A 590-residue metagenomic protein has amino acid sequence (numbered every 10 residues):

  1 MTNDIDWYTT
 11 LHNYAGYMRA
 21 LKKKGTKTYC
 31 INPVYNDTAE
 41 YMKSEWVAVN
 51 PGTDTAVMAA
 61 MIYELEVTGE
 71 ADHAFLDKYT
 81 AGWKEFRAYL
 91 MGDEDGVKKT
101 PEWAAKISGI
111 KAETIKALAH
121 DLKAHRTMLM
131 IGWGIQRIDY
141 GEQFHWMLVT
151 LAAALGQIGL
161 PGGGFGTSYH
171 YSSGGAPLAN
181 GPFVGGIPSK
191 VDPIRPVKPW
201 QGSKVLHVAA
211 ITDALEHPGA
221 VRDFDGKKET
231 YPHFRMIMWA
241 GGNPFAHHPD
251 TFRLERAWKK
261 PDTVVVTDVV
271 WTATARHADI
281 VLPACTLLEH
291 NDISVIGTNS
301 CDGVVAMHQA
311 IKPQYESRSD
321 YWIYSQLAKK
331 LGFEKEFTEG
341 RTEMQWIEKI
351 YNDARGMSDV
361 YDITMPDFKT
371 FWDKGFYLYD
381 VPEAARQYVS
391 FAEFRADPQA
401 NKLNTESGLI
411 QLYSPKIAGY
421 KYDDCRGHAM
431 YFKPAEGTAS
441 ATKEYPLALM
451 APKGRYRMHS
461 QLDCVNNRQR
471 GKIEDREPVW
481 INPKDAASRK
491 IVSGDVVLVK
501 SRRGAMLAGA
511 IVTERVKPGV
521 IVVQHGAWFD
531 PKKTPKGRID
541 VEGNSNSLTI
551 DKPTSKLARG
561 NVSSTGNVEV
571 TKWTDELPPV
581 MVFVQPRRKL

Functional and structural regions predicted by a protein language model:
M1-A20, K24-I31, T55-A59, A153-R276 (+2 more regions): Extended redox/cofactor-interaction regions of prokaryotic respiratory oxidoreductases
K22-G25, Y29, V34-A124: Long, well-ordered, tryptophan-enriched scaffold segments
V34-D37, T272-M307: Flexible glycine/proline-rich, aromatic-decorated loop/lid segments
M42-V49, C285-D292, D302-P313, N466: Short beta-alpha connecting loops at secondary-structure transitions that line or flank enzyme active sites
M61, A81-E216: Active-site phosphate/pyrophosphate-binding segments
D72-H73, I115, L129, Q157-T167 (+8 more regions): Acidic/polar loop patches that form or flank catalytic/metal-binding clefts of enzymes that bind anionic ligands
K78-T80, D121, G164-G175, G340-A354 (+2 more regions): A glycine-rich phosphate-binding loop feature that marks nucleotide/adenosyl-phosphate handling sites
A310, D320-F371, S460, N466-W480 (+1 more regions): Long, contiguous, secondary-structure-rich segments that constitute the structural scaffold of globular domains
